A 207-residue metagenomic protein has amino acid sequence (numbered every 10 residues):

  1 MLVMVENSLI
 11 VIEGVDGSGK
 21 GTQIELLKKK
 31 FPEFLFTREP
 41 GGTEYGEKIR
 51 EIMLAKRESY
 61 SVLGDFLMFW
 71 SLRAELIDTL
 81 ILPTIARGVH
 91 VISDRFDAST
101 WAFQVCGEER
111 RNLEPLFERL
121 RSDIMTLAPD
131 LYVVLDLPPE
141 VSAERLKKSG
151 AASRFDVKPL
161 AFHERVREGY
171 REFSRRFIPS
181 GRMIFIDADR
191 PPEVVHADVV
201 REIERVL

Functional and structural regions predicted by a protein language model:
L2-M4, K28, E140-L207: NTP-dependent small-molecule kinase module
V5-L9: Pre-Walker A (Motif I) flank of P-loop NTPase domains
I12: Hydrophobic anchor at the beta1->P-loop junction of P-loop NTPases
G17-S18: ATP-binding Walker
G21: Walker A/P-loop
L35-R119, D123-I124: ATP-dependent small-molecule kinase phosphotransfer cores that center on conserved nucleotide phosphate-binding segments
A98-E168: A glycine- and Lys/Arg-enriched "phosphate-lid" helix/loop adjacent to the NTP-binding pocket of small-molecule kinases
